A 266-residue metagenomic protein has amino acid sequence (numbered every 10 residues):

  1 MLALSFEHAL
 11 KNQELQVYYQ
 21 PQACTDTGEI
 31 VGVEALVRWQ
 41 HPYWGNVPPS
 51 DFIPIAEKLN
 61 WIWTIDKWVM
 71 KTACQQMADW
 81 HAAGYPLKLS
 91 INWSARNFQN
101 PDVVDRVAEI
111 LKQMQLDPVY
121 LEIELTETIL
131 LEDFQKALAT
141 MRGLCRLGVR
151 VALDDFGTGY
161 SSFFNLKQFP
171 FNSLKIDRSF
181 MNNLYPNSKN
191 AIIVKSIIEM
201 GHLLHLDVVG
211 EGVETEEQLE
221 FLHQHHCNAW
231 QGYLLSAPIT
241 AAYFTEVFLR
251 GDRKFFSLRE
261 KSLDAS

Functional and structural regions predicted by a protein language model:
M1, Y18, P86-W93, T240-F244: Flexible, glycine/charge-rich interdomain/linker segments that couple and regulate nucleotide signaling catalytic cores
M1-Q20: Short, basic/aromatic recognition patches
H8-N12, C24, P42, D79-P86 (+4 more regions): Nucleotide second-messenger and two-component phosphorelay signaling modules
Q16-P54, A73, A108, I129 (+1 more regions): A short, well-structured catalytic beta-strand-centered motif of the EAL phosphodiesterase domain for c-di-GMP
T25, E29, P42-Y43, S94-P101 (+2 more regions): EAL-family c-di-GMP phosphodiesterase catalytic domain
T25-E34, L59-K136, G212: Catalytic core of bacterial c-di-GMP phosphodiesterases, primarily the EAL and HD-GYP domains, capturing alpha-helical
T140: Conserved functional hotspot residues or short segments at active or partner-binding sites across diverse domains
